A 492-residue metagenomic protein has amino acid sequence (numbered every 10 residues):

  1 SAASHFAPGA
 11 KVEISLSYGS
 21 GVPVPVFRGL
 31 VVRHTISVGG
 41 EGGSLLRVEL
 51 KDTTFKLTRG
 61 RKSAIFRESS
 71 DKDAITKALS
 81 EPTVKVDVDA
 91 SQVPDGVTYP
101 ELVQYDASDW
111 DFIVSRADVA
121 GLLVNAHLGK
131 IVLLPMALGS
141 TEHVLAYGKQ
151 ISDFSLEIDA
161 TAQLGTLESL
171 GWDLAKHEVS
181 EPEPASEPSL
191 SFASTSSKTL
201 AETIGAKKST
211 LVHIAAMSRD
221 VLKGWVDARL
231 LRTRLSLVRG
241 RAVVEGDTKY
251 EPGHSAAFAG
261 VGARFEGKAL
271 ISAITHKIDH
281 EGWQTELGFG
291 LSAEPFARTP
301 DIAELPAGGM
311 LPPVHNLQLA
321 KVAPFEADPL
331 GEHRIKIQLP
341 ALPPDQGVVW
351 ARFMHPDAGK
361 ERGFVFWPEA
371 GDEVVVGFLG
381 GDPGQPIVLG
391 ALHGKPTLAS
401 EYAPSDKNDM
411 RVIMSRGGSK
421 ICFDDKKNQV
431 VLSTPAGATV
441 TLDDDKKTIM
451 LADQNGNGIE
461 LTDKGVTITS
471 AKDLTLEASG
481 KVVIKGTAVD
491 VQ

Functional and structural regions predicted by a protein language model:
S1-G60: Assembly/oligomerization scaffold segments
G9-K11, G253, G371: Loop/turn positions that initiate beta-strands
G21-L45, Q150-I151, F258-H280: Short beta-strand and beta-hairpin "edge-sheet" elements
T35-L50, R241, K277-G290, P329-K336 (+2 more regions): Short, solvent-exposed secondary-structure boundary/capping segments
G42-Q150, A327-W350, Q385: Charged- and aromatic-enriched interaction segments used to assemble and dock large macromolecular complexes
T58-I65, D111-V114, D118, H127 (+9 more regions): Surface-exposed, non-catalytic interaction/assembly patches
Y250-L319, P324: Acidic, low-complexity/disordered segments
L317-A351, P356-E477: Structural signature for extended repeat/solenoid scaffolds and their inter-repeat hinge/linker regions, spanning
